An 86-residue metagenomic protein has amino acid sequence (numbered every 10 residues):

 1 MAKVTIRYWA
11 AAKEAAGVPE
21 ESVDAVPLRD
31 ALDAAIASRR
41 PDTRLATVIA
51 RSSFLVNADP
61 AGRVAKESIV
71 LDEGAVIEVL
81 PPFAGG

Functional and structural regions predicted by a protein language model:
M1-G85: Ubiquitin-like/PB1-type beta-grasp interaction modules and other compact soluble beta-rich domains
